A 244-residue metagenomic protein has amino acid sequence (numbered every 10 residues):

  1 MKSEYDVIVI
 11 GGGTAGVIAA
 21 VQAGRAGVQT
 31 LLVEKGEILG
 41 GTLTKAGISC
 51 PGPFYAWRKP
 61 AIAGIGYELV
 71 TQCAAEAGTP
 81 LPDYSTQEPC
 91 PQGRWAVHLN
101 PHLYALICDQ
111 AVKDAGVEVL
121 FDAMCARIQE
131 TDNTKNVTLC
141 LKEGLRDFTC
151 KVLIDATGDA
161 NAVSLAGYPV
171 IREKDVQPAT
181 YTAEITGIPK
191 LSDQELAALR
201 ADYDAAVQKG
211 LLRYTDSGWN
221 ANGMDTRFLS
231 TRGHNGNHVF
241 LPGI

Functional and structural regions predicted by a protein language model:
K2-G13: Beta1/beta-strand and adjacent pyrophosphate-binding region of the FAD-binding site in flavoprotein oxidoreductases
S3-Y5, E143-V152: Core beta-strand elements of the Rossmann-like FAD/NAD(P) dinucleotide-binding domain in flavoenzyme oxidoreductases
I8-I10, A19, G24, Q129 (+1 more regions): Membrane-embedded transmembrane-helix bundle of lipid-linked glycan/lipid transferases
I10, F148-G158: Short hydrophobic core segments
G16: N-terminal Rossmann-fold NAD(P) dinucleotide-binding loop
Q22, V28-Q29, E34-R127: Conserved N-terminal/central alpha/beta ligand/cofactor-binding core
Q129-D147: Conserved beta-strand-loop-beta-strand element in the redox core of flavoprotein oxidoreductases
A160-I244: Rossmann-like dinucleotide-binding core of oxidoreductases
